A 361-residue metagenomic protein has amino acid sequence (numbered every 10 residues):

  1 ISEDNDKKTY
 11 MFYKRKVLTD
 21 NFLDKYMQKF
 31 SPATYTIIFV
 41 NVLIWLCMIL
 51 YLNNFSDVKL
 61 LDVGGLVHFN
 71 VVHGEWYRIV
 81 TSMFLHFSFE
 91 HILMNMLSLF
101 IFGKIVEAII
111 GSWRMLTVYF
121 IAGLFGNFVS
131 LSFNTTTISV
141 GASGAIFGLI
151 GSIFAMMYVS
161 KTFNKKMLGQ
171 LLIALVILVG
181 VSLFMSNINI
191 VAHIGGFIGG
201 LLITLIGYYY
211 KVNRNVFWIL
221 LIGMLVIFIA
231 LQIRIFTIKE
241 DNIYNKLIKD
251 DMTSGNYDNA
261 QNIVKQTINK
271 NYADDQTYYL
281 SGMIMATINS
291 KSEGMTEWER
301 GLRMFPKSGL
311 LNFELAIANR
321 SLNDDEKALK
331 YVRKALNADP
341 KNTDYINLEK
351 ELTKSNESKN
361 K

Functional and structural regions predicted by a protein language model:
I1-K249: A detector for small-residue-rich transmembrane helices and their helix-helix packing motifs
D241, D274-Q276, G309-L310, T343-D344: Helix-start (N-cap) detector for alpha-helical repeat units in TPR-like alpha-solenoids, especially tetratricopeptide
K270, M304-F305, A338: Structural marker of alpha-solenoid helical repeat scaffolds
